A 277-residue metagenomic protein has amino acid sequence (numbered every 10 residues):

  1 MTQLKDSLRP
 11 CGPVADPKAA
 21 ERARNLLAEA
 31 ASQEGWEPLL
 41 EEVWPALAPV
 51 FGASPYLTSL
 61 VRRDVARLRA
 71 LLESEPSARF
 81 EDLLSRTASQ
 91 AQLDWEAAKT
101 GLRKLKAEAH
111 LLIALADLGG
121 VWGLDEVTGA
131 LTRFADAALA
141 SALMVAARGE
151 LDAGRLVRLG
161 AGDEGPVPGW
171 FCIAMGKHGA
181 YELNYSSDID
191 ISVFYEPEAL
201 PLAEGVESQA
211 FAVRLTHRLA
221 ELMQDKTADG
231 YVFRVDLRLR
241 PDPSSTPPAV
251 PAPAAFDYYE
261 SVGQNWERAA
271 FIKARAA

Functional and structural regions predicted by a protein language model:
M1-A277: A nucleotide- and high-energy phosphate-metabolite-utilizing enzyme signature
